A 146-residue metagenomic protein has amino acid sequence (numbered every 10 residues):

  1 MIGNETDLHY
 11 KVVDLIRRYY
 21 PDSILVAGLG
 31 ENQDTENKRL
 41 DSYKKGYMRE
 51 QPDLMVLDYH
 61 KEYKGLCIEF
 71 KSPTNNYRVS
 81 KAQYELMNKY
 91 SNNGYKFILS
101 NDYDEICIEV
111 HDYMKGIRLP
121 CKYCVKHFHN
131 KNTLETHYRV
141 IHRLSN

Functional and structural regions predicted by a protein language model:
M1-R118, H127-L144: Catalytic phosphate/metal-binding cores of nucleic-acid and nucleotide-processing enzymes, i.e., regions that mediate
C124: Short Cys/His-rich metal-coordination motifs, predominantly Zn2+-binding knuckles/fingers
